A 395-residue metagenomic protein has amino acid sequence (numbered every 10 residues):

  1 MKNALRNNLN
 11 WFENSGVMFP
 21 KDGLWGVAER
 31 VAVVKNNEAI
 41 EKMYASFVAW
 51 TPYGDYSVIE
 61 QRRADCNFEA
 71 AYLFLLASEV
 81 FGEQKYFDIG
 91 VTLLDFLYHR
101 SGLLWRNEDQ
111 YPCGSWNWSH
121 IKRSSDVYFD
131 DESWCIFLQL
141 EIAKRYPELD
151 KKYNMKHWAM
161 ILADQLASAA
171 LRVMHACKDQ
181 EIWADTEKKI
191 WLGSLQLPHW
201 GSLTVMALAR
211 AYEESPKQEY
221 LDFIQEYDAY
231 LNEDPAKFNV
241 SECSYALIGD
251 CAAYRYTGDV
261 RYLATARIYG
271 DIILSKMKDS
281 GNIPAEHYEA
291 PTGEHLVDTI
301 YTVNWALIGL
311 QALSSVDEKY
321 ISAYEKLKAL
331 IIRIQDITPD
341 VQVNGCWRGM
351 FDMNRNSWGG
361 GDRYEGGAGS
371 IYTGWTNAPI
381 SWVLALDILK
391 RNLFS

Functional and structural regions predicted by a protein language model:
M1, F68-Q84, W134-K152, S202-K217 (+4 more regions): Well-ordered alpha-helical scaffold segments within catalytic/enzyme domains
M1-C66, Q84-K122, M160-A184, A207-R210 (+7 more regions): Low-complexity, Ser/Thr/Pro/Gly-enriched N-terminal "stalk/linker" regions
N8-V33, N232-P235, S241, T257 (+2 more regions): Non-catalytic carbohydrate-binding regions of carbohydrate-active enzymes
Y44-F68, E79, N117-F137, A184-G201 (+4 more regions): Solvent-exposed loop and edge beta-strand segments that line ligand/cofactor-binding and catalytic clefts
A71, S78, G90-L93, A159 (+4 more regions): Small-residue hotspots
K85, I89, N154, W158 (+5 more regions): Alpha-helical positions within canonical tetratricopeptide repeat
D109-C113, N117-M160: Acidic/aromatic-lined carbohydrate-recognition and catalytic surfaces of CAZymes acting on diverse glycans
K144, E148, H157-E214, E226-A236 (+5 more regions): Active-site lining segments of carbohydrate-active enzymes
